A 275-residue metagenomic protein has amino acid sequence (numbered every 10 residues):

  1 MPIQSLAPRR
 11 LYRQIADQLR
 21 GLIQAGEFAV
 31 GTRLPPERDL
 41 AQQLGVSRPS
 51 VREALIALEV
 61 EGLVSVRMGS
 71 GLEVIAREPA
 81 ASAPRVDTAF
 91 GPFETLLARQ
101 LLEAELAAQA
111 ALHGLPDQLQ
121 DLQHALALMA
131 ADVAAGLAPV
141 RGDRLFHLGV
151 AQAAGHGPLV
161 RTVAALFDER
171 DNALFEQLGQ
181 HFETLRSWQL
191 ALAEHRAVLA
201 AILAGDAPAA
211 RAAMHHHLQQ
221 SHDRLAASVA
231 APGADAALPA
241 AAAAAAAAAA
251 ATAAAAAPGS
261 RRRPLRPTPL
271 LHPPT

Functional and structural regions predicted by a protein language model:
M1-A108, L112, G233-D235, A242-A245 (+1 more regions): Short linear motifs at protein or domain termini
Q4, L11, L22, F28 (+13 more regions): Short leucine-rich amphipathic alpha-helices used at interfaces
R13-Q14, P49, F93, L97 (+5 more regions): A generic "alpha-helical surface" signal
Q24, G155, L203-A204: Residues at helix-coil transition
E27, L63, L137, D206-A207: Residue-level recognition of short, well-ordered coil/turn positions that link secondary-structure elements
L44, A154-G155, V229: A broad structural signal for alpha-helix termini and local helix breaks/kinks
R99-L102, A107-Q177, E194-A200, A209-S221: Conserved amphipathic alpha-helical segments that form helical-bundle/coiled-coil interaction surfaces
E169-T275: C-terminal all-alpha effector/ligand-binding and dimerization domain of prokaryotic HTH-type transcriptional repressors
